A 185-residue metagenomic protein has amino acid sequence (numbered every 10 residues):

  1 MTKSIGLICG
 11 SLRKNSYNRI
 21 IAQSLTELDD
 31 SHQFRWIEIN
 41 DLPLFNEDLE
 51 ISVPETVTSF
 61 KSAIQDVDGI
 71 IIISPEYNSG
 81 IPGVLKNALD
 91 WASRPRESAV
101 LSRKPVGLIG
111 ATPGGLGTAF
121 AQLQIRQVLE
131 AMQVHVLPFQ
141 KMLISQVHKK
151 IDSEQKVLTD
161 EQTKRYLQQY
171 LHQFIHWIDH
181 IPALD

Functional and structural regions predicted by a protein language model:
T2-S31: N-terminal beta1-alpha1 ligand-phosphate binding loop
K14-Y17, F45, G80-I81, G117-T118: Secondary-structure boundary/capping motif
N18, A22, V57, L85 (+3 more regions): A general structural signal for well-ordered alpha-helical segments in protein cores
D30-R35, V134-H135: A generic structural motif
I39-T56: N-terminal beta-loop-helix "entrance" segment that forms/cooperates in small-molecule cofactor or anionic ligand
P54-Q133: Helix-loop-strand module that forms the ligand-binding subsite of alpha/beta enzymes
H135-D185: Glycine-rich phosphate/pyrophosphate-binding loop and the adjoining helix
